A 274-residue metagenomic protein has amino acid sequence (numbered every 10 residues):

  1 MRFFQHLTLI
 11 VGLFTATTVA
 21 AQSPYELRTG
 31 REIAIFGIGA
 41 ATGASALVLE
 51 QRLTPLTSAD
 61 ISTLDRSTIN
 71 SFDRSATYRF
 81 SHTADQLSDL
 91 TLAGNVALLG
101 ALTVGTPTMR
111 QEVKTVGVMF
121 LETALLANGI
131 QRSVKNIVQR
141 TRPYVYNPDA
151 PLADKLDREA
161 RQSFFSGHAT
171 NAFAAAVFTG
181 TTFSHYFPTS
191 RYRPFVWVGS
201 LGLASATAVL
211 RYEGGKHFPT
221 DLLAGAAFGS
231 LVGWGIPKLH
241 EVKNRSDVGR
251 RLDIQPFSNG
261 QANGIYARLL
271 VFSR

Functional and structural regions predicted by a protein language model:
M1-T8: Bacterial N-terminal signal peptides that target proteins for export
A16-T18: N-terminal signal peptide c-region/cleavage motif recognized by signal peptidases
Q22-V96, I137-P151: N-terminal transmembrane-helix/juxtamembrane module of multi-pass inner/ER membrane proteins
T91, G100-M109: Conserved, well-structured interaction surfaces
L98-L99, T179, I265-V271: Residues on the lipid-exposed face of transmembrane beta-strands in outer-membrane beta-barrel proteins
L99, E122-N136, R193-L210: Small-polar-interrupted transmembrane alpha-helices in polytopic inner-membrane proteins
T106-I130: Interfacial segments of alpha-helical transmembrane regions
N147-G260, L269: Membrane-embedded catalytic cores of phosphoryl/pyrophosphoryl-handling enzymes
